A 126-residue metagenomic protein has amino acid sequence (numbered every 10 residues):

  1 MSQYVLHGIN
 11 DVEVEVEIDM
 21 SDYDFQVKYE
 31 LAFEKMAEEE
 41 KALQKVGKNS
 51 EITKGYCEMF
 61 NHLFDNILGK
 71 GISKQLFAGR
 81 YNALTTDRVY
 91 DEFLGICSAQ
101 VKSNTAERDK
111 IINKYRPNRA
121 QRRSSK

Functional and structural regions predicted by a protein language model:
M1-S50: Short N-terminal mixed-charge amphipathic segments
D11-E13, K35-E40, F64, K102 (+2 more regions): Intrinsically disordered, low-complexity interaction/regulatory regions of eukaryotic proteins
K28, A32-K35, M59, L63 (+3 more regions): Charge-rich, solvent-exposed alpha-helical interaction surfaces
K35, E39-A42, V46, K70 (+3 more regions): Surface-exposed polar/charged interaction patches
A42-K45, N49-N66: Negatively charged, Asp/Glu-rich surface segments that serve as flexible interaction/assembly modules
H62-N66, K70-G79: Mid-chain, well-packed structural core segment of small domains
K74-K126: C-terminal charged interaction modules
